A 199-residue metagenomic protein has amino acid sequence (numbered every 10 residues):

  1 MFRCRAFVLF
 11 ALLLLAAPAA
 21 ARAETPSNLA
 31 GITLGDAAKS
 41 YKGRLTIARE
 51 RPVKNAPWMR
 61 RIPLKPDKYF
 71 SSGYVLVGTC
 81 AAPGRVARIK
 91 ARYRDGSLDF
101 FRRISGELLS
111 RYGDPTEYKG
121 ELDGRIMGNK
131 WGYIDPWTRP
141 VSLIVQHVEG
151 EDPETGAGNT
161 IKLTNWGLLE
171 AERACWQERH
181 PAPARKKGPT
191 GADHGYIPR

Functional and structural regions predicted by a protein language model:
M1-C4: N-terminal secretory signal peptides that target proteins for export/translocation
F7-A17: Bacterial N-terminal signal peptides
R22-P63, A91-R199: Non-cytosolic coordination micro-motifs
N55-P83: Compositionally biased P/S/T/G-rich terminal and signal peptide-adjacent segments that lie outside catalytic cores
G73-V77, I89-D95: Short secondary-structure capping micro-motifs at structural edges
A82-K90: Glycine-rich, often proline-containing surface loops adjacent to acidic residues and nearby aromatics that form
